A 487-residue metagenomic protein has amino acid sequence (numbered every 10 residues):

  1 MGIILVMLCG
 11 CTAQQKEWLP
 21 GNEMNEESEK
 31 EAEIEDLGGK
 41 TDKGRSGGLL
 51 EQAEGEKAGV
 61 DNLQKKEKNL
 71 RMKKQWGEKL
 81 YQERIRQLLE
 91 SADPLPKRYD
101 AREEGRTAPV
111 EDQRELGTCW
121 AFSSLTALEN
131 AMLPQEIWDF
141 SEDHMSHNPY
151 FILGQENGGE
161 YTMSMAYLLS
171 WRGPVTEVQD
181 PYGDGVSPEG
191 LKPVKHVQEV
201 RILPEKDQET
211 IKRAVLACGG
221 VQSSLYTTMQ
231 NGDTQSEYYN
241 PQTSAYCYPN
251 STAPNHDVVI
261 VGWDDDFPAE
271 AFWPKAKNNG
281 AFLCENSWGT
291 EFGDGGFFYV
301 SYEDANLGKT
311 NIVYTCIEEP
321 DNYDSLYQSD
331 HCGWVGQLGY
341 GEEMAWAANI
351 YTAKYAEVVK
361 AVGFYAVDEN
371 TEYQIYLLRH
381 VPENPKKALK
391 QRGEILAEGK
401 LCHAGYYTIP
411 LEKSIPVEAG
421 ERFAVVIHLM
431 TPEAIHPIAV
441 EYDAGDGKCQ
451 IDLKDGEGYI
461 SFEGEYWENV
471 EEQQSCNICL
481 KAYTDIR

Functional and structural regions predicted by a protein language model:
M1-I4: Sec-dependent N-terminal signal peptides
C9-G10: C-terminal motif of bacterial Sec signal peptides marking the signal peptidase cleavage site
A13-Q14: Extracellular/periplasmic, surface-exposed regions of secreted and cell-surface proteins
W18-K360, Y365-G399, H403, T431 (+2 more regions): Catalytic-core signature of thiol
K360-F364, I409, V425: Buried hydrophobic-core signal for structured, non-transmembrane domains
G405-Y407: Short strand-edge motifs at loop-to-beta-strand transitions and within beta-strands of extracellular beta-rich domains
I415-I427: Noncatalytic modules at the cell exterior or secretory-pathway interfaces, chiefly beta-strand-rich lectin/adhesion
H428-R487: Short, surface-exposed beta-strand/loop patches at domain edges that form aromatic-rich interfacial subsites
